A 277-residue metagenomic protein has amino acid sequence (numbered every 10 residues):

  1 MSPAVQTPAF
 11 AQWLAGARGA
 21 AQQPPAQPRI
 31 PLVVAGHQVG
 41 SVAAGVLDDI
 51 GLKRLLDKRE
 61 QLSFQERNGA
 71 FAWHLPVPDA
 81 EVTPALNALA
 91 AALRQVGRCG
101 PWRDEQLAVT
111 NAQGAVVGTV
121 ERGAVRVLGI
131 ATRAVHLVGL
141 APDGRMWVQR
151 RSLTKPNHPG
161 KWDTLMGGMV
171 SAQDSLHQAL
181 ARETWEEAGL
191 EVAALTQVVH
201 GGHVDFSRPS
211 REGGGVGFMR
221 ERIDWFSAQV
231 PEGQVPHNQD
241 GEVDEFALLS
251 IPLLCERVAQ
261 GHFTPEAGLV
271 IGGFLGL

Functional and structural regions predicted by a protein language model:
M1-K161, M169-E186, L190-Q234, I251-H262 (+1 more regions): N-terminal leader/linker segments that precede catalytic domains of diphosphate-processing enzymes
M166: Surface-exposed, charge/polar-rich loops and edge strands
H237-E242: Short glycine-enriched loop/turn motifs at secondary-structure junctions
L248: Short aromatic/basic micro-patch
